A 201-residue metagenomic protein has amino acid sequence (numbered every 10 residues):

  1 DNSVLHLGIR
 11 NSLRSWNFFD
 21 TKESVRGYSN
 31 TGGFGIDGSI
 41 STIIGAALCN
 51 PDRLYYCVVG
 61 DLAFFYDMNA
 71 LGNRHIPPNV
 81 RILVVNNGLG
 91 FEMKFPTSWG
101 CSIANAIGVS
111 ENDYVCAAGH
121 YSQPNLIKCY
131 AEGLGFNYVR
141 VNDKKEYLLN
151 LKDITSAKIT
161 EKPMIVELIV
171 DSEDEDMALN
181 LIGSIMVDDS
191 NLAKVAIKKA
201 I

Functional and structural regions predicted by a protein language model:
D1-S12: Active-site pocket-lining segments that scaffold enzyme catalytic pockets across diverse folds
R14-W16: Phosphate- and divalent-cation-binding pockets in alpha/beta enzyme and binding domains that engage nucleotide-derived
F18-I201: Thiamine diphosphate
